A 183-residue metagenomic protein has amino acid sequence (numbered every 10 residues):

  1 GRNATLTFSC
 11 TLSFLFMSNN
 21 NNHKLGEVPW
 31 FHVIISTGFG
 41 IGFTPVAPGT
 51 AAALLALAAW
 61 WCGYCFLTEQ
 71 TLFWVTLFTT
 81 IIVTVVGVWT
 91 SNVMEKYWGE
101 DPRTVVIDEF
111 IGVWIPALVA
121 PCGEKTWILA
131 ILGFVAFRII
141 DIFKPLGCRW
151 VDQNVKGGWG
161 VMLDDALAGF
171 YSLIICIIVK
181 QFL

Functional and structural regions predicted by a protein language model:
S18-L54, V88-I115, R138-F170: Interhelical loop and helix-boundary elements at the membrane-water interface of polytopic inner-membrane proteins
T50, L54-L55, W74-F78, W127-V135: Hydrophobic alpha-helical transmembrane segments
W61, T80-W89, A117, G133-I142 (+1 more regions): Alpha-helical transmembrane segments of multi-pass membrane proteins
W61-T76, A117-L129, I177-L183: Helix-coil boundary and interhelical linker segments in multi-pass alpha-helical membrane proteins
D165-Q181: Final/C-terminal transmembrane alpha-helix of multipass membrane proteins
